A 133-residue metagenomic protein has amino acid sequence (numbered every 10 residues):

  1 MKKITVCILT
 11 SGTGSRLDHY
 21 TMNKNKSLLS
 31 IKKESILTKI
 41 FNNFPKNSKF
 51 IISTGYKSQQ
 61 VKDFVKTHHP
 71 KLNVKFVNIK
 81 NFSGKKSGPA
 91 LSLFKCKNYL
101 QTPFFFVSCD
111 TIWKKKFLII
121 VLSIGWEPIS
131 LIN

Functional and structural regions predicted by a protein language model:
K2-I8, R16, E34-F106: Conserved N-terminal catalytic core of the sugar/cofactor nucleotidyltransferase
T13, K24, K57: A generic "binding-loop/recognition-motif" signal
L17-M22: Conserved catalytic-core motifs of eukaryotic protein kinase domains, centered on the activation segment
N23-K39: Short catalytic helix/loop segments, enriched in acidic residues and glycine and frequently bearing histidine
N23-S27, H68-H69, V121-G125: Glycine-rich, phosphate-binding/catalytic loops in enzymes
K32, N78-K80, I129-N133: Residues at the C-termini of beta-strands that transition into short coil/loop
S108-I112: The conserved acidic donor/metal-binding loop of glycosyltransferases
K114-N133: Conserved core of the sugar-phosphate nucleotidyltransferase
